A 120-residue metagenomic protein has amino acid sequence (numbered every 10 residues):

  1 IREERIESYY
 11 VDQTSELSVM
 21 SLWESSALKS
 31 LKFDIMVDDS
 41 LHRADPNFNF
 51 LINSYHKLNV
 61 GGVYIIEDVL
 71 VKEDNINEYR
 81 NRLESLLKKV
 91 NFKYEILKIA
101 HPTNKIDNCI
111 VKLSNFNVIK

Functional and structural regions predicted by a protein language model:
R2-E7, F92: A short helix-to-beta-strand connector/capping loop
I6-D74: Active-site segment flanking the S-adenosylmethionine/decSAM binding pocket in AdoMet-dependent transferases
A44-K120: C-terminal substrate-binding/active-site "lid" region of AdoMet-derived donor-dependent transferases
